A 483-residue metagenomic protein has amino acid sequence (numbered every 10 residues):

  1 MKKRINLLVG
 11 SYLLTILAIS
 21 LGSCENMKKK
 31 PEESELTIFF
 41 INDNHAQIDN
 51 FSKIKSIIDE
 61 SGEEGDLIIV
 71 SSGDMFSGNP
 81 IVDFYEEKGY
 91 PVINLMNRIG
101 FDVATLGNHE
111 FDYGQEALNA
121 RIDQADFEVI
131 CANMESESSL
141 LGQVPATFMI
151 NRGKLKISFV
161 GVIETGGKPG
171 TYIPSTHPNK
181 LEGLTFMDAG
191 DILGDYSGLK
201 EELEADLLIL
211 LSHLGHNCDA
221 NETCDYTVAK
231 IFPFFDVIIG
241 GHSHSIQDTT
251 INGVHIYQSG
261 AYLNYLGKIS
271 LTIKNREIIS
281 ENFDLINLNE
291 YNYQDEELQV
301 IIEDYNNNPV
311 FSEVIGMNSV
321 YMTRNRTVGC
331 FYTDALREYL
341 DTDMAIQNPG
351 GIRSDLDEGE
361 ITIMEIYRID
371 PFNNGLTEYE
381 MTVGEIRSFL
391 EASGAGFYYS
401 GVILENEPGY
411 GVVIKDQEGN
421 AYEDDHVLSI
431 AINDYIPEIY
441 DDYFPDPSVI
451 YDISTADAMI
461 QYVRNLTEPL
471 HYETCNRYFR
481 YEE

Functional and structural regions predicted by a protein language model:
M1-K2, N26-K28, C475-Y478: Intrinsically disordered, low-complexity sequence elements enriched in Ser/Thr/Gly/Pro
K2-S11: Bacterial N-terminal signal peptides that target proteins for export
K3, T15-I16, D66, G100 (+2 more regions): Exposed boundary/loop context
G10-A18: Hydrophobic helical h-region of N-terminal Sec-dependent signal peptides in bacterial secretory/periplasmic proteins
L17-A18, E116, L404, T467: Short linear sequence elements within intrinsically disordered, low-complexity coil regions
S20-S23: C-terminal motif of bacterial Sec signal peptides marking the signal peptidase cleavage site
E25-E297, T327-A335, A345, L376 (+2 more regions): Acidic, metal/ion-coordinating pockets
P31, E35, I41, E60 (+4 more regions): Catalytic centers of hydrolytic enzymes
